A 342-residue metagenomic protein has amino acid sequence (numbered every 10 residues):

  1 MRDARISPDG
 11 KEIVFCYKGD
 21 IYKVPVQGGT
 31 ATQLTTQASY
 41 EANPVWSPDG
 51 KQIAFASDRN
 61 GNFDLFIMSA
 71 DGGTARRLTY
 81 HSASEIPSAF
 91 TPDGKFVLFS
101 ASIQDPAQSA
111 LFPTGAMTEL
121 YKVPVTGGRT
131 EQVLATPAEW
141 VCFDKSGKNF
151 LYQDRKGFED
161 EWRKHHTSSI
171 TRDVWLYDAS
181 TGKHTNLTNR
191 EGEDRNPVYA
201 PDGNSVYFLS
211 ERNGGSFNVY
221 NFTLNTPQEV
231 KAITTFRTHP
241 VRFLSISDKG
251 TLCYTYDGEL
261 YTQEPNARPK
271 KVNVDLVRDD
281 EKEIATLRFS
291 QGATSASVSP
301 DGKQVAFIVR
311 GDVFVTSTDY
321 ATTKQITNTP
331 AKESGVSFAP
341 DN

Functional and structural regions predicted by a protein language model:
M1-D3, A138, R288-S297: Signature of short aromatic-glycine-proline-rich micro-motifs recurring in repeat-based ectodomains
M1-V26, S297: Mature N-terminal segment immediately following signal peptide/propeptide cleavage in secreted/periplasmic
S7, D144, A200, S245-I246 (+2 more regions): Structural signature of eukaryotic scaffold interfaces centered on beta-propeller domains
C16-Y22, T36-E41, P48, A54-F66 (+16 more regions): A flexible loop/linker signature enriched in serine peptidases of the S9 family
A31: Glycine/alanine-rich phosphate-binding loops at beta-alpha junctions
K271-V272: Long, contiguous interaction/recruitment modules in multidomain scaffold/adaptor proteins
